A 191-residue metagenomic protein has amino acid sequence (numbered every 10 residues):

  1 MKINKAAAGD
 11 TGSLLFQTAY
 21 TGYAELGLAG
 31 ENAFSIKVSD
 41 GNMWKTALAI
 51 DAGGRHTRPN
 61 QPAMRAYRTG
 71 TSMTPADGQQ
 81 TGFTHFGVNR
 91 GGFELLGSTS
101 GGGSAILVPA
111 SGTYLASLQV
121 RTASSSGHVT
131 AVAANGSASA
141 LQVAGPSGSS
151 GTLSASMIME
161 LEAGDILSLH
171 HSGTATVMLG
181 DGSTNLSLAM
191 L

Functional and structural regions predicted by a protein language model:
M1-W44: Self-maturation zones of extracellular/virion spikes and adhesins
E25-G27, A47-A49, A105, I158: Short, surface-exposed charged micro-motifs
A29, G41, L107-S111, G148-S150 (+1 more regions): Surface-exposed coil/turn segments at beta-strand junctions on protein surfaces, enriched
I36-K37, T46-P62, I166: Short sequence segments immediately N-terminal to proteolytic processing junctions that release a mature
R55-T130, Q142, S156, T176-L191: Terminal (often C-terminal
A131-G136: Conserved aromatic beta-strand anchor motif in extracellular beta-sandwich/beta-rich domains
A140-G148: Solvent-exposed serine/threonine-rich low-complexity stretches and specific carbohydrate-binding patches
M159-G173: Noncatalytic modules at the cell exterior or secretory-pathway interfaces, chiefly beta-strand-rich lectin/adhesion
